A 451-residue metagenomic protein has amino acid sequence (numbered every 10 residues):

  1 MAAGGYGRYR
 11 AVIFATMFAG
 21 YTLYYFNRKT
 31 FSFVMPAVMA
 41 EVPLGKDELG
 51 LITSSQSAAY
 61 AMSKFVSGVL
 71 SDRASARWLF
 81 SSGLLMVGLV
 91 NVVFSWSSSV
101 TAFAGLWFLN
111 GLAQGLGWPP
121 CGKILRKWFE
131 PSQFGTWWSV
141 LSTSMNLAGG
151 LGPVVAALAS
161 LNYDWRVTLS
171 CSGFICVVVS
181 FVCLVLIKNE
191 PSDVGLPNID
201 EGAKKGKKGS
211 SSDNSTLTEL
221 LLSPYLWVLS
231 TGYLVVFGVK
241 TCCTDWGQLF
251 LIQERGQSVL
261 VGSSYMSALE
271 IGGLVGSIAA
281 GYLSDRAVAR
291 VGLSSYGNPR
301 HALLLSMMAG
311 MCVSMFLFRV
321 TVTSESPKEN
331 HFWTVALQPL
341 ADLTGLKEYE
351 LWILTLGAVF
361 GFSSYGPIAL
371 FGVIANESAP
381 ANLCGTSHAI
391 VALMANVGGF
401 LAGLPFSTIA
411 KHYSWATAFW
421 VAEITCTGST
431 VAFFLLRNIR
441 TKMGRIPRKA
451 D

Functional and structural regions predicted by a protein language model:
A2-G7, V194-V228, E254: Juxtamembrane intracellular "pre-TM" segments in multi-pass secondary transporters
V12-K46, C243-Q248: Extracytoplasmic
K29, S57-F65, G115, G149-G150 (+3 more regions): Residue-level signature of mid-helix packing/kink "hotspots" within the transmembrane helices of 12-pass Major
F31-M35, S223-A280, I368, G372 (+1 more regions): Extracytoplasmic gate region of multi-pass secondary transporters
M62-T101: Conserved MFS/SLC helix-loop-helix module at the cytosolic interface between two early adjacent transmembrane helices
W78-V92, S295-F316: Structural signature of the two symmetry-related core transmembrane helices
L106-L147: Cytoplasmic helix-loop-helix junction between adjacent transmembrane helices in 12-TM secondary transporters
L141-P191: Helix-loop-helix hairpin linking two adjacent transmembrane segments in secondary transporters
